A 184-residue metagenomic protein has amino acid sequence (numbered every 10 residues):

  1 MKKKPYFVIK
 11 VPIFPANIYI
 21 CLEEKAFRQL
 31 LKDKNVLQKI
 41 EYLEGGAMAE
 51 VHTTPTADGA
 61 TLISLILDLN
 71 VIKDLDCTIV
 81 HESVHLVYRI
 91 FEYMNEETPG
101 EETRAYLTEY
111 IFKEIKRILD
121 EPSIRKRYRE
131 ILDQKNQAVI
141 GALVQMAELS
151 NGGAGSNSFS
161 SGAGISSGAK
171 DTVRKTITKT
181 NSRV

Functional and structural regions predicted by a protein language model:
M1-K3, E41-E44, D133-Q134: Low-complexity, interaction-prone regions
M1-K39: Non-catalytic terminal regions of proteins
D33-K73: Active-site scaffold of zinc-dependent metalloenzymes
D74-L75, G100: Amphipathic alpha-helical recognition patches that constitute DNA-binding helices
C77-R89: Active-site recognition of the HExxH zinc-binding catalytic motif
I90-E97: Short helix/strand-bridging catalytic loops that position acidic/His residues to coordinate divalent metals and engage
T98-Y128: Post-HExxH zinc-binding segment in Zn-dependent metallohydrolases
I118-G155, F159, I165-A169, V173-V184: Long, well-structured alpha-helical subdomains associated with metal-dependent extracellular/ecto-lumenal hydrolases
